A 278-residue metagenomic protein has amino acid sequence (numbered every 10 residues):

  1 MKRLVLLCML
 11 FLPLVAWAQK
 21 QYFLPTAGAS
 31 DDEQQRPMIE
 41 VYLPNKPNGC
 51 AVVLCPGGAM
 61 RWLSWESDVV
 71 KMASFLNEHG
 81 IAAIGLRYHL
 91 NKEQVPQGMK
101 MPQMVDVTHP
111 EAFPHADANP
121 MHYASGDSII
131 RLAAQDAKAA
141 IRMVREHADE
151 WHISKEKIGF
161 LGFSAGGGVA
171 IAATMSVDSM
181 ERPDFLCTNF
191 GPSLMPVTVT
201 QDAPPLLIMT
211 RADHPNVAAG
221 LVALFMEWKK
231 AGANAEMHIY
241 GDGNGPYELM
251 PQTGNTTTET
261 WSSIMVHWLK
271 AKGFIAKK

Functional and structural regions predicted by a protein language model:
M1-K20: Bacterial Sec-dependent N-terminal signal peptides
A16-L43, F160, A165-V169, K278: An N-terminal hydrophobic leader/cap segment in hydrolases
T26-V52, G57-W151: Serine-hydrolase catalytic machinery in alpha/beta-hydrolase-like enzymes
P37, N234-K278: C-terminal catalytic histidine-bearing segment of alpha/beta-hydrolase fold enzymes
N45, G58, S164, A212-D213: Residue-level signal for short, function-critical loop segments
A51-C55, A83-R87, K157-G162, I171 (+3 more regions): Structural recognition of the beta-strand scaffold that forms the well-ordered cores of secreted hydrolase catalytic
R131-A203: Primarily recognizes the serine-hydrolase "nucleophile elbow" in alpha/beta-hydrolase and SGNH/GDSL folds
S179, D184-G241: The feature captures the conserved acid-bearing segment of alpha/beta-hydrolase catalytic domains
